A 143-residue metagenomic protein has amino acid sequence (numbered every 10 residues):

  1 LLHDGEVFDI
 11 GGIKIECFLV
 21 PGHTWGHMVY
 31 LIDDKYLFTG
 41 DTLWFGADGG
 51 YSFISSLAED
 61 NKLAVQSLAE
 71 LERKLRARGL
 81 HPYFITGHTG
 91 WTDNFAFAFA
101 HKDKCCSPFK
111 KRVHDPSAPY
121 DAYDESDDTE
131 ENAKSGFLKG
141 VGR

Functional and structural regions predicted by a protein language model:
L1-D4: Short acidic-hydrophobic, aromatic-tinged amphipathic segments that line or gate anion-handling sites
E6-I10: Short acidic-hydrophobic surface loop/beta-edge motif
K14-P21, W25-F97: Metallo-beta-lactamase
V65-G142: Divalent-metal (often Zn2+) His-rich catalytic cores of metallo-beta-lactamase-fold enzymes
